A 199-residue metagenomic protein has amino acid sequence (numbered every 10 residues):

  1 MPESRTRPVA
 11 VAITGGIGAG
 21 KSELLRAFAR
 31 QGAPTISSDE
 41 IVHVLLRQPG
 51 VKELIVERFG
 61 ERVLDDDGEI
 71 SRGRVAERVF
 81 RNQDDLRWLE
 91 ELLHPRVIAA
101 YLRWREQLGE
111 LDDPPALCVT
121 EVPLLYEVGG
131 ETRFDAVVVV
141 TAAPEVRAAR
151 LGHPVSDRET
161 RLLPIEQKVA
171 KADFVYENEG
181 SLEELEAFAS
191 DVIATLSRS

Functional and structural regions predicted by a protein language model:
M1-I70, S197-S199: Glycine-rich phosphate-binding loop of ATP-dependent small-molecule kinases
A10, T35, L117, E131 (+1 more regions): Hydrophobic "anchor" residues on beta-strands that sit immediately upstream of conserved functional sites
A19, G50, R96, Y126 (+2 more regions): Short alpha-helical
P34, E40, A136, D173-F174: Well-ordered beta-strand positions
S38, V140, N178: Catalytic metal- and UDP-sugar-binding loop of GT-A-like glycosyltransferases, i.e., residues flanking the conserved
E40-L117: ATP-dependent small-molecule kinase phosphotransfer cores that center on conserved nucleotide phosphate-binding segments
Y101, E131-R133, P144, G152-S199: Small-molecule kinase domains that catalyze NTP-dependent phosphoryl transfer to phosphate-bearing small molecules
L102-R150: ATP-dependent NMP and nucleoside kinases share a basic, alpha-helical "lid"
